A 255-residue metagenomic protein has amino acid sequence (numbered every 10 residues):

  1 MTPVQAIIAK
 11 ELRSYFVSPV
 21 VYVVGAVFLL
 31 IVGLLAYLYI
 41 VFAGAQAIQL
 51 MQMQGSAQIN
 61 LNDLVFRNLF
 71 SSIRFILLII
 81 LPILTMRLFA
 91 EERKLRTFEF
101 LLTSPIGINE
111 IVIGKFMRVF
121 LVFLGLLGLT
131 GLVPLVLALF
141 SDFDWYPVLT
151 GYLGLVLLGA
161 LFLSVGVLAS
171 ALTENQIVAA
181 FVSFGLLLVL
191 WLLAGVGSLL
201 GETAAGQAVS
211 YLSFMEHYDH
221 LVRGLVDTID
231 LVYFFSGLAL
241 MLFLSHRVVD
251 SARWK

Functional and structural regions predicted by a protein language model:
M1-G25: Aromatic- and glycine-rich beta-strand/loop motifs that create alpha-glucan
E11, G131-V136, S164-L168, L188 (+3 more regions): Alpha-helical transmembrane segments of multipass membrane proteins
P19-G44, F75-I80, G185-V189: Hydrophobic alpha-helical transmembrane segments of multi-pass membrane transport/permease proteins
L34-Y37, S56-S71, G114-Q176, V226: Secretory targeting signals
Y39-D63, A179-V248, R253-K255: Terminal transmembrane helical anchor/hairpin motif
V65-E91, L126: Long, hydrophobic alpha-helical segments
L81-T85, V133, S164-V165, L244-S245: Hydrophobic/aromatic residues in alpha-helical transmembrane segments
L88-R118: Helix-loop-helix units of permease transmembrane domains in multi-pass membrane transporters, especially ABC
